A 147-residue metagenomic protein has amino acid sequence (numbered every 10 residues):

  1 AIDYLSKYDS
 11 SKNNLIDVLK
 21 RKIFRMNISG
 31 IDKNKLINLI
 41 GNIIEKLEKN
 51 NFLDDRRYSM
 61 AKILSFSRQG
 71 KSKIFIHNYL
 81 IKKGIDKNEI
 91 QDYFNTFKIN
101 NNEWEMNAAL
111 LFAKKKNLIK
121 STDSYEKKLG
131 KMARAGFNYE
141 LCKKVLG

Functional and structural regions predicted by a protein language model:
A1-G147: An alpha-helical, amphipathic repeat domain used for nucleic-acid recognition, typified by the mTERF helical solenoid
